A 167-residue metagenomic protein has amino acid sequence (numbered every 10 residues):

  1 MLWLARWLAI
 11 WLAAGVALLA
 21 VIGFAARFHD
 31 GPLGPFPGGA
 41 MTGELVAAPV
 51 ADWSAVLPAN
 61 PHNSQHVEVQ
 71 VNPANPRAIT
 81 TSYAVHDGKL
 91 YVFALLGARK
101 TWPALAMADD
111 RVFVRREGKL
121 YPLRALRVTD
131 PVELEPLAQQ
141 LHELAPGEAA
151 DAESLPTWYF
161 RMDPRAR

Functional and structural regions predicted by a protein language model:
M1-L4: N-terminal Lys/Arg-rich, disordered targeting/topogenic segments
R6-R27: Hydrophobic membrane-insertion alpha-helices, especially the h-region of bacterial N-terminal signal peptides
L18, P73, V92-F93, G147-A150: Alpha-helical interaction segments
A26-P76: Short, conserved active-site entrance elements at the starts or edges of catalytic domains
M41-V46, A55-N60, V67-E68, D87-L90 (+2 more regions): Short linear motifs at secondary-structure transitions and domain/linker junctions
H62-L96, P122-R124: Short beta-strand segments
P76-R77, G97-R167: Short, structured beta-strand-loop surface elements
